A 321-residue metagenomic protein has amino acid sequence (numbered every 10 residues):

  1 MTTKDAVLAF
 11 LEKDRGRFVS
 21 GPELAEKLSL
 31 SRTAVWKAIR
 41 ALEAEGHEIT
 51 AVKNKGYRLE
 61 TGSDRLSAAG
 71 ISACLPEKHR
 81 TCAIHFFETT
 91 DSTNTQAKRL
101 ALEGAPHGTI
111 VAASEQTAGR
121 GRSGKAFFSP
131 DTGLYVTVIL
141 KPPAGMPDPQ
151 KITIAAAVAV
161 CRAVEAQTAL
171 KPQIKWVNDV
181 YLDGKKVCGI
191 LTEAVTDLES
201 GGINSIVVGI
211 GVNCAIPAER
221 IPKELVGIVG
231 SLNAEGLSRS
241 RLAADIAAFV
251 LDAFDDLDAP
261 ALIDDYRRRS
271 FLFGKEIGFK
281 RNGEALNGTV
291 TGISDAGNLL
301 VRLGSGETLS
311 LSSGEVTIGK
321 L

Functional and structural regions predicted by a protein language model:
M1-L30, R40, A44-E45, G145-D148 (+2 more regions): Long, positively charged amphipathic alpha-helical accessory segments at protein N-termini or as interdomain linkers
T2-E165, C188: N-terminal lobe of the biotin/lipoate ligase/transferase fold
E88, I174-W176: Short loop/edge segments at beta-strand edges and connector loops that shape dinucleotide/nucleotide cofactor-binding
